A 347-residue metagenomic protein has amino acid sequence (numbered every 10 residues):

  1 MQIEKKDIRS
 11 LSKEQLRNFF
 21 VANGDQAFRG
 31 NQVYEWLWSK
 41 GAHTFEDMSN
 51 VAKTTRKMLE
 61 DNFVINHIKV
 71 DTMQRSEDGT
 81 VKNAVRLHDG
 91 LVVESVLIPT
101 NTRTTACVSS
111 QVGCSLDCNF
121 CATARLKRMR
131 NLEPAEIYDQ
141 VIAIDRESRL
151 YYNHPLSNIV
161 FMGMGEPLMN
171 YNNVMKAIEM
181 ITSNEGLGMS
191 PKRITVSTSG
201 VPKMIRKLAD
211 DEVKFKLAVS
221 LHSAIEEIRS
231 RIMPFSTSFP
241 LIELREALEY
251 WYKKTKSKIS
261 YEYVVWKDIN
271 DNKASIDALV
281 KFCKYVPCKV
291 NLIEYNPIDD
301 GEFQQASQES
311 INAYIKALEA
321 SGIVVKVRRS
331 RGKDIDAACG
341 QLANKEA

Functional and structural regions predicted by a protein language model:
M1-V92, E249-K258, V265-A347: Auxiliary Fe-S-binding modules of radical SAM enzymes
R75, H88, I98-T100, G186: Short polar/acidic secondary-structure junctions
S76, S109-S110, S197, S220: Short linear Ser/Thr-Pro motifs
V81, V93, T104-V108, L116 (+1 more regions): Generic beta-strand structural signal
L97-I98, N173: Residue-level structural signal for beta-strand termini and adjacent loop
P99-D145: Canonical Radical SAM [4Fe-4S] cluster-binding loop centered on the CxxxCxxC motif and its immediate flanking residues
D145-S321: Conserved AdoMet/S-adenosylmethionine-binding subsite of the radical SAM
